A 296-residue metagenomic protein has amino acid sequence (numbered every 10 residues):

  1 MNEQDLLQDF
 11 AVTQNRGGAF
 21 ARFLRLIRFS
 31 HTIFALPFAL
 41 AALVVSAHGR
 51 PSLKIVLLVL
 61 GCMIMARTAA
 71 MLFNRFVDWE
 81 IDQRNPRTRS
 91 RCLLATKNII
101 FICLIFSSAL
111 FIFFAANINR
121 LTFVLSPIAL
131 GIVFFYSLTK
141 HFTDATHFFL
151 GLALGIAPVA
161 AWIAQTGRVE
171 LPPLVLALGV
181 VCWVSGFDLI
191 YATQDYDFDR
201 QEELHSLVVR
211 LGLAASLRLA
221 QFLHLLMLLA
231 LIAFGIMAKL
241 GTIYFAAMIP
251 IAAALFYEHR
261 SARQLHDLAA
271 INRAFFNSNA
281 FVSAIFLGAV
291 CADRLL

Functional and structural regions predicted by a protein language model:
N2-A21, M71-L94, L189-A214, S261-I271: Cytosolic, membrane-interface loops and tails of multi-pass inner-membrane proteins
F20-L24, G61, T68-A69, T88-V175 (+1 more regions): Intramembrane alpha-helical segments
A21-F34, S206-R218, F276: Membrane interfacial helix-start motif at the N-side
P37-A42, C92, I105, L150-Q165 (+2 more regions): Small-residue-rich segments of transmembrane alpha-helices in multi-pass membrane proteins, especially helix faces
V44-G61, L121-V133, H147-E202, L213-L226 (+1 more regions): Functional transmembrane core segments of multi-pass inner-membrane proteins
V56-M63, W79-P127, Q201-L240, M248 (+1 more regions): Multi-pass membrane catalytic core of lipid/isoprenoid biosynthesis enzymes
C62-N74, V133-Y136, G179-F187, Y191 (+1 more regions): Alpha-helical transmembrane segments of multi-pass membrane proteins
L226, A233-L296: Extended hydrophobic alpha-helices typical of membrane-associated regions
